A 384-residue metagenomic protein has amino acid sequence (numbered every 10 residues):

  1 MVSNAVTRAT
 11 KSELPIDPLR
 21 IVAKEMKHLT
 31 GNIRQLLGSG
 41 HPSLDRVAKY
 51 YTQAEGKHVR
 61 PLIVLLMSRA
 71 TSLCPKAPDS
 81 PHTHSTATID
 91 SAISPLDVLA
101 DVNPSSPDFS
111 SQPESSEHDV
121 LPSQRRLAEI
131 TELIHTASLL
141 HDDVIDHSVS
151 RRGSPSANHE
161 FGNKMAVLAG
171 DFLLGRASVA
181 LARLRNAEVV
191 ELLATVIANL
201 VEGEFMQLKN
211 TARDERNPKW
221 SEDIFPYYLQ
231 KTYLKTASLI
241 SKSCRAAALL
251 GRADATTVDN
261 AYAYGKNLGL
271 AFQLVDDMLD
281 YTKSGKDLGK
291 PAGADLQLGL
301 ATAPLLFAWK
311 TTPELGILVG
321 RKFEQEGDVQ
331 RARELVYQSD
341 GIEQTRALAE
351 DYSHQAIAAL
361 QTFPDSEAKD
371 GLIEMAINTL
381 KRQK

Functional and structural regions predicted by a protein language model:
M1-K384: All-alpha prenyltransferase/terpene-synthase fold signal
